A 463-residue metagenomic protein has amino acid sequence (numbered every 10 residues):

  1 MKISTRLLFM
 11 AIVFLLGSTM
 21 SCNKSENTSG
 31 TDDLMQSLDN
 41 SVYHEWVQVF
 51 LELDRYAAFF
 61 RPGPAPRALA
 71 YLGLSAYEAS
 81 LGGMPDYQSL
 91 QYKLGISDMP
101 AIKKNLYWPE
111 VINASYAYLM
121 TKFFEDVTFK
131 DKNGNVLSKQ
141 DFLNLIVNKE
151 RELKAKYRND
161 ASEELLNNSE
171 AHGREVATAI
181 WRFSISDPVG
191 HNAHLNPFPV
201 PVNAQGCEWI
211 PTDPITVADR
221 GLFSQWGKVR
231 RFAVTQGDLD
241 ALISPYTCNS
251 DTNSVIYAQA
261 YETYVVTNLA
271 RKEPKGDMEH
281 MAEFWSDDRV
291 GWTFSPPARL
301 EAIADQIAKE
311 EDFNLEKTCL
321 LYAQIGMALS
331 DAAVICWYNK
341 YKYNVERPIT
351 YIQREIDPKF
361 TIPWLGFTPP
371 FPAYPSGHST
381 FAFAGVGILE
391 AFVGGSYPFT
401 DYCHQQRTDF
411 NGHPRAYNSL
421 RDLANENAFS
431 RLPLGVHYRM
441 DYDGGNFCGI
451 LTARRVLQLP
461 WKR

Functional and structural regions predicted by a protein language model:
M1-F9: Bacterial N-terminal signal peptides that target proteins for export
F9-L16: Hydrophobic helical h-region of N-terminal Sec-dependent signal peptides in bacterial secretory/periplasmic proteins
S18-S21: C-terminal motif of bacterial Sec signal peptides marking the signal peptidase cleavage site
N23-R463: Acidic/polar surface patches and capping/hinge elements
